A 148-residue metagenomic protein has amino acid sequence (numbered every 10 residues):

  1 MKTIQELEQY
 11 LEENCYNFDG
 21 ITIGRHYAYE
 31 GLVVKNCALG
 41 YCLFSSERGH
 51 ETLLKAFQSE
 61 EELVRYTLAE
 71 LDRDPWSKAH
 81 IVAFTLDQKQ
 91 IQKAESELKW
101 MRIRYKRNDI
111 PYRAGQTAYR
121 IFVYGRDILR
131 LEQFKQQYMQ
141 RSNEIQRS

Functional and structural regions predicted by a protein language model:
M1, F57-Q58, T85-Q88, G125: Conserved aromatic
M1-T22, D74, I128-R130, K135-R147: Negatively charged, low-complexity tracts enriched in Asp/Glu with abundant Ser/Thr
N14-Y29, A94-R104: Short, solvent-exposed secondary-structure boundary motifs
I23-T52, E70: Short aromatic-glycine-(Arg/Gly/Cys) micro-motifs in beta-strand/loop hairpins
R48-S59, A83: A short, exposed loop/beta-hairpin motif centered on an aromatic-Gly-Thr core
L54-P75: Short, structured interface segments
D74-R104: Intrinsically disordered, low-complexity charged/polar segments
R102-S148: Intrinsically disordered, low-complexity, charge-dense segments enriched in Lys/Arg and Glu/Asp interspersed
